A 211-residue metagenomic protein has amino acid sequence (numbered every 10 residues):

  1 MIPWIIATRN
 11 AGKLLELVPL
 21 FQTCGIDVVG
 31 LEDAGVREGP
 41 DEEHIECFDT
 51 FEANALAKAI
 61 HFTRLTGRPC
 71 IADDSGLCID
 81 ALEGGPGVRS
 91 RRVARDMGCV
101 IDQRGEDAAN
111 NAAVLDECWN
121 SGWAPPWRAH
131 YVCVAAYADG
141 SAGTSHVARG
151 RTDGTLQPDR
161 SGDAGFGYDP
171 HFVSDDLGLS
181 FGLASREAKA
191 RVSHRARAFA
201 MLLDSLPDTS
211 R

Functional and structural regions predicted by a protein language model:
I2-I5, G12-R211: Anionic-ligand binding patches
